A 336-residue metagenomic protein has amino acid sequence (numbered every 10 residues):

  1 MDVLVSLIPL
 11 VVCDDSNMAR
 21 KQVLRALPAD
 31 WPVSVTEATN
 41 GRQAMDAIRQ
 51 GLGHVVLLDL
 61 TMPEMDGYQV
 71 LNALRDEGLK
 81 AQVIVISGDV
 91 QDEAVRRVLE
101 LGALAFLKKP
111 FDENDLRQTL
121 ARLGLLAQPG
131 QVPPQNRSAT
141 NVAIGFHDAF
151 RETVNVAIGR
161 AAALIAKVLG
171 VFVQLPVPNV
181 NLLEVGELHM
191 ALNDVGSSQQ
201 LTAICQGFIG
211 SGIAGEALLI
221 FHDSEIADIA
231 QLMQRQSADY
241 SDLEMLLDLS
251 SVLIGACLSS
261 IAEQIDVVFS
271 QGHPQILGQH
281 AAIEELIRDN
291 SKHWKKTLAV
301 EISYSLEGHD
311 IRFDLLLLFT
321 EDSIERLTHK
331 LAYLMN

Functional and structural regions predicted by a protein language model:
N17-T36, D76: Two-component/phosphorelay signaling modules centered on CheY-like receiver
N40-Q43, D66-Q69: Acidic catalytic/metal-coordinating carboxylates
L52-L57: Active-site beta3 strand of CheY-like receiver
D59, S87: Active-site residues of response regulator receiver
M62: Receiver (REC) domain active-site loop signature in two-component systems and cognate sites in sensor histidine kinases
A94, P133-I144, D148-D239, M245-N336: Composition-driven recognition of glycine/serine/threonine/acidic- and proline-rich low-complexity segments and repeats
F111-L120: C-terminal output helix
